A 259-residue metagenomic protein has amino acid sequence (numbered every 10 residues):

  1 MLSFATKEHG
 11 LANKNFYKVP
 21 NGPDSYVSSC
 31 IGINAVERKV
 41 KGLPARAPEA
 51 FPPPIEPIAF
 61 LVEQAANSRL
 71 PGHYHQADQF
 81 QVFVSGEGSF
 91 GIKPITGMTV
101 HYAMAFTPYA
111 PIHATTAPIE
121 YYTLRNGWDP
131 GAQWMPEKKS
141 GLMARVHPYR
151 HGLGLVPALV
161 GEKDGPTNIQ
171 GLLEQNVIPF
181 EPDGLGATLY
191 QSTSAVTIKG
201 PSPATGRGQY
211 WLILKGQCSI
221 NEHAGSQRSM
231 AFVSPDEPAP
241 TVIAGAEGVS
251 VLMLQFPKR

Functional and structural regions predicted by a protein language model:
M1-P54, W134-T188: A short, N-terminal "cap"/entry segment at the start of jelly-roll beta-barrel domains of the cupin/DSBH fold
R46-S89, K93, M98: The feature marks the first
P52, N67-F80, H113-A117, V196-W211 (+1 more regions): Short, low-complexity cationic-aromatic patches
P53-A66, E181-T197: Short, flexible domain-boundary/linker segments around small modular repeats
A65, H75-K93, G200-N221, Q227: Glycine- and acidic-residue-biased ligand/ion/polar-headgroup-sensing regions
P94-I95, A105-W134, A224-S226, P235-R259: Ligand-binding loop in jelly-roll beta-barrel domains
T99, R228-S229: Structural motif
